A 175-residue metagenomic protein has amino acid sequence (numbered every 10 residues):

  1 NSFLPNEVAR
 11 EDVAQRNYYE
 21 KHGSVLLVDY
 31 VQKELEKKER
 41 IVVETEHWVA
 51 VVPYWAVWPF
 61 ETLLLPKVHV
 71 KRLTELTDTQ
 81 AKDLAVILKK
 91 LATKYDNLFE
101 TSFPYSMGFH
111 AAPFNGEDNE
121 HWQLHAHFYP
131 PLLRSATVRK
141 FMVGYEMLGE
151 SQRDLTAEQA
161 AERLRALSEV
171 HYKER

Functional and structural regions predicted by a protein language model:
N1-R175: HIT superfamily nucleotide-processing domains
